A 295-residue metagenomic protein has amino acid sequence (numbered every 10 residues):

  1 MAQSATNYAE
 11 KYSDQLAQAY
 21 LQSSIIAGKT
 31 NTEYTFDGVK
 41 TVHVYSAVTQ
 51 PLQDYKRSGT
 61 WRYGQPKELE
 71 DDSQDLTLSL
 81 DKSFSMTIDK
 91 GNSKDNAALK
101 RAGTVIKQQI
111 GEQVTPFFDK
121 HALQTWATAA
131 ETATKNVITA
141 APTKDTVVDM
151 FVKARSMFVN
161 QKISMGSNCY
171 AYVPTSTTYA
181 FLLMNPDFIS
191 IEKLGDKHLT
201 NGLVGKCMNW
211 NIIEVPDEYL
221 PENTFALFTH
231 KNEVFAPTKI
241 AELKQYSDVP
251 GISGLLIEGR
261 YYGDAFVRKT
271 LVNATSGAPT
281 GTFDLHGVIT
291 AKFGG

Functional and structural regions predicted by a protein language model:
A2-G28, E33-D54, D72-S79, P142 (+2 more regions): Sequence/fold signature of self-assembling virion shell proteins
R57-Y63: Short Gly/aromatic-enriched secondary-structure transition segments
P66-K107: Long, hydrophobic/aromatic-enriched structural stretches that serve as scaffold segments
T87-G91, Y172-T177, F228-H230: Helix N-cap / beta->alpha transition motif
K90-Q161, T275, G287-G295: Alpha-helical scaffold segments that mediate packing/assembly in large oligomeric complexes
E131-T200: Extended, solvent-exposed, turn-rich assembly/linker loops in the middle of proteins
